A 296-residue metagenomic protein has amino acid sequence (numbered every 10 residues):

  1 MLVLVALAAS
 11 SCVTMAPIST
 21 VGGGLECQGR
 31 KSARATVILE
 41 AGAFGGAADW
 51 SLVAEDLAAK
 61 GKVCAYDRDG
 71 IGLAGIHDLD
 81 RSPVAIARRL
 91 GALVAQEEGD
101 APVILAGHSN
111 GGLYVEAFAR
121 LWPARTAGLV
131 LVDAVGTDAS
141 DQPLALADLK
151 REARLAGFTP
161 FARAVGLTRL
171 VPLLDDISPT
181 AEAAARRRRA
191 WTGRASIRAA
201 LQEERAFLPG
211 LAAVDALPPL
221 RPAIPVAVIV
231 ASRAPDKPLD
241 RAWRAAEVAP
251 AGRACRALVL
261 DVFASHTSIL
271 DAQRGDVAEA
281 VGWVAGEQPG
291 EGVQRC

Functional and structural regions predicted by a protein language model:
T20-G29: A short loop-to-beta-strand scaffold at the N-terminal edge of the catalytic core in hydrolase folds
Q28-L73: Conserved HGGG/HGGXW glycine-rich cap/lid loop of the alpha/beta-hydrolase fold
A65-I104: Active-site loop/oxyanion-hole signature of alpha/beta-hydrolase fold enzymes
V103-I104, A127-V130: Residue in the alpha/beta-hydrolase core beta-strand immediately N-terminal to the catalytic nucleophile
A106-G107, G111, V115: Gly/Ala-rich beta-loop-alpha elbow adjacent to hydrolase catalytic centers
V130-P160: Flexible "cap/lid" loop of the alpha/beta hydrolase fold
E182-R253, L260: Conserved serine/cysteine hydrolase catalytic core
A254-C296: Catalytic active-site module of serine/aspartate enzymes centered on a nucleophile-bearing elbow/loop
